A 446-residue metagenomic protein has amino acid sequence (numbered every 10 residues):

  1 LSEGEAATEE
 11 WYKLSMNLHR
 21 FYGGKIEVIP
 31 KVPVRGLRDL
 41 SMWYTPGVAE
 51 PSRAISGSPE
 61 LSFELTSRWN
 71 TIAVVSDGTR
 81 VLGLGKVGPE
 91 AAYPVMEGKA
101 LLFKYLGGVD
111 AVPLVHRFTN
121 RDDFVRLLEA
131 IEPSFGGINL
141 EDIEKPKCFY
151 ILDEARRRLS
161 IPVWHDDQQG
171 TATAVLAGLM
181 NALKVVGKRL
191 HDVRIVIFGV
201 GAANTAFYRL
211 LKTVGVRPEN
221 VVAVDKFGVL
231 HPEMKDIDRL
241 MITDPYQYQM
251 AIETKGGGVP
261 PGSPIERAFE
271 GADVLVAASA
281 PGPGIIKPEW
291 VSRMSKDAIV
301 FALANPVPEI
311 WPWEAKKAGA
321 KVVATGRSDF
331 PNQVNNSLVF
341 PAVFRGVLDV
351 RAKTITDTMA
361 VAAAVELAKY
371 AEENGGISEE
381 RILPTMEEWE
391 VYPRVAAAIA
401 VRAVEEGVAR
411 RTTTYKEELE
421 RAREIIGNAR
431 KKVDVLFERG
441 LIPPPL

Functional and structural regions predicted by a protein language model:
S2-V163, R402, A429-L446: N-terminal ligand-binding/catalytic initiation module
S62-R68, K104-Y105, A130-E132, R156-R157 (+7 more regions): Solvent-exposed alpha-helices and their adjacent loops that cap or buttress functional pockets in soluble metabolic
L82, V87-G107, L159, H165 (+2 more regions): Glycine-rich phosphate/diphosphate-binding loop of Rossmann-like nucleotide-binding domains
P113, N139-D142, V163-D166, A223 (+4 more regions): General beta-strand structural signal in soluble alpha/beta enzymes
I151, L159, D225-H231, Y392-R421 (+1 more regions): Terminal amphipathic helices with adjacent charged low-complexity linkers/tails
D166-D167, V186, A298-Y415, L436-G440: Adenosine-phosphate binding glycine-rich loop
Y246-K321, R327-D329: Rossmann-like adenosine-cofactor binding region
